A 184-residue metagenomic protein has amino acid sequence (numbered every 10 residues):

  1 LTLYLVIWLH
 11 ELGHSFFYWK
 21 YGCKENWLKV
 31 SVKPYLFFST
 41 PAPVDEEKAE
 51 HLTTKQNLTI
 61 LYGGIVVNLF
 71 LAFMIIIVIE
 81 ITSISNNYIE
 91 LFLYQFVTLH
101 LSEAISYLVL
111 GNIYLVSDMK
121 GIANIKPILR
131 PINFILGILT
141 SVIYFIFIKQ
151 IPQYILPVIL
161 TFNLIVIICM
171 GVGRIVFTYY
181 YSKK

Functional and structural regions predicted by a protein language model:
L1, N86-V97, Q153-V166: Hydrophobic alpha-helical transmembrane segments
T2-T53: Small-residue-rich helix-interface/hinge motifs
F16-F17, Y21, I79-S83, I113 (+1 more regions): Membrane-interfacial segments
K29-L36, L129-G137, T161-V166: Short, highly charged low-complexity linear segments
S39, P43-V44, I84, I148-K149: Alpha-helix boundary/capping detector
V44-S141, M170-R174: Metalloprotease/metallohydrolase-associated module, dominated by Zn2+-dependent proteases
V78-S83, I146-P152: Structural signal for the C-terminal ends of transmembrane alpha-helices and the immediately following loop
I138, I148-K184: C-terminal transmembrane module of polytopic alpha-helical membrane proteins
